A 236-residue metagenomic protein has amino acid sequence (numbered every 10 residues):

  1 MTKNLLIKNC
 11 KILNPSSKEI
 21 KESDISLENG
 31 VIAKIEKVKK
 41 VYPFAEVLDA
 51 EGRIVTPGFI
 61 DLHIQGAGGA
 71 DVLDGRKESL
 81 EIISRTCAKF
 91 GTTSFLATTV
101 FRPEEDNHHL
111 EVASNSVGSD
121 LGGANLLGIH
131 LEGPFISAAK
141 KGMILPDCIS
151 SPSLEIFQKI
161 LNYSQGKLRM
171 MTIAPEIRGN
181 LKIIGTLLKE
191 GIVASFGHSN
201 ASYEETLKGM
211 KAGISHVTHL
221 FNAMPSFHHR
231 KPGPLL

Functional and structural regions predicted by a protein language model:
M1-V41: N-terminal metal-binding scaffold of metallo-dependent hydrolase/deaminase domains
K3-K8, V41-E81, R85: Replace "His-x-His-based motif
C10, I25, G30, G52 (+5 more regions): Divalent metal-coordination and catalytic microenvironments
V41-E51, H109-G123, E204-K211: Short amphipathic alpha-helices and their capping/turn segments at secondary-structure boundaries
R53-I54, L62, V72-A124, D147-Y163: Alpha-helical scaffold segments that flank or form the walls of functional sites
Q65, E81-H109, A124-S137, S164-E176 (+3 more regions): Divalent metal-dependent hydrolysis catalytic cores, especially in the metallo-beta-lactamase
A113-N115, S119-H130, P134-V193: Active-site gating/metal-coordination segments in enzymes
N162-L236: Active-site core of metal-dependent hydrolases
